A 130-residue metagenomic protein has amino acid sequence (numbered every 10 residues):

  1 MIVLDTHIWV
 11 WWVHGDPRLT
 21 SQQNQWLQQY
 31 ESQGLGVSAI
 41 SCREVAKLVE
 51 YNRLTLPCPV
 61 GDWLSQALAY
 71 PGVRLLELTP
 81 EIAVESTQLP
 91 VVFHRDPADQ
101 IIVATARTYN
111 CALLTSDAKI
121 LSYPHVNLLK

Functional and structural regions predicted by a protein language model:
M1, V103-K130: Acidic, PIN/NYN-like endoribonuclease modules and their adjacent C-terminal/linker elements
M1-V37, Y51-Q66, Y109, Y123: Short, well-structured N-terminal submotif of metal-dependent ribonuclease cores
D5, S38, H94-D96, D117-A118: Histidine- and aromatic-rich ligand-binding microenvironments
I8, S41-C42, I82, I102 (+1 more regions): Alpha-helix capping/helix-boundary segments
G15-D16, L48-Y51, Y70, L89 (+1 more regions): Residue-level signal for well-ordered alpha-helical positions
G36, L76, L129: General small-molecule cofactor/ligand-binding pocket signal
V45: Phosphate/NTP-binding elements of NTP-utilizing enzymes
P57-C58, Y70-S116: Active-site neighborhoods of divalent-metal-dependent phosphate/nucleic-acid chemistry enzymes
